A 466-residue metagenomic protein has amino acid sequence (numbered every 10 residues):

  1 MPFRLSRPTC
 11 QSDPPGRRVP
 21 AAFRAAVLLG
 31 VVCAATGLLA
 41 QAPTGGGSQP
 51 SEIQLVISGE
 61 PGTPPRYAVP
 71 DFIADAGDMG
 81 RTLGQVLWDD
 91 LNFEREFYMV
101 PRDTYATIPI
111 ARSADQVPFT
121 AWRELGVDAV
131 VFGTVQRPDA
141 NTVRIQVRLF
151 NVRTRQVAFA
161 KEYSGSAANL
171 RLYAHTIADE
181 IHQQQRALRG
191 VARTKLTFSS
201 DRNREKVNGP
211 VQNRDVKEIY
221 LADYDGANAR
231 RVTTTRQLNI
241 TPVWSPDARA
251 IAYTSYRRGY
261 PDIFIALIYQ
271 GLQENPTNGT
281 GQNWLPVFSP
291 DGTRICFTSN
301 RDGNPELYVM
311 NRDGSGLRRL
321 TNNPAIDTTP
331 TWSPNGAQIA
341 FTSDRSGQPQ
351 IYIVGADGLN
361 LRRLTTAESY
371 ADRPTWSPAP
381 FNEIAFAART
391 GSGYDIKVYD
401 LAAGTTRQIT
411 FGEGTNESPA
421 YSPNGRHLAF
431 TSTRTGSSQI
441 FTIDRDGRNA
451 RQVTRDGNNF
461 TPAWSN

Functional and structural regions predicted by a protein language model:
R24-G37: Bacterial N-terminal signal peptides
Q49-P118, V131-R137: Short beta-strand->alpha-helix linker/helix-N-cap micro-motif that forms a surface specificity/interaction loop
S113-E180: Amphipathic beta-strand/beta-sheet edge segments enriched in Tyr/Trp
R153, D223-A227, L267-G271, N311-S315 (+3 more regions): Short loop/turn segments that connect beta-strands within beta-propeller blades
R189, S200-E218, T234-L238, T254-F264 (+13 more regions): A flexible loop/linker signature enriched in serine peptidases of the S9 family
G190-A192, P246-D247, P290-D291, P334-N335 (+3 more regions): Residue-level detector of Asp-centered blade-edge/turn motifs that repeat once per structural unit in beta-propeller
L196, I251-A252, G292-C296, G336-A340 (+2 more regions): Hydrophobic beta-strand positions that form the internal "hydrophobic ladder" of WD40/Gbeta-like beta-propeller blades
V243, V287, T331, T375-S377 (+2 more regions): Conserved beta-strand position repeated across blades of beta-propeller domains
